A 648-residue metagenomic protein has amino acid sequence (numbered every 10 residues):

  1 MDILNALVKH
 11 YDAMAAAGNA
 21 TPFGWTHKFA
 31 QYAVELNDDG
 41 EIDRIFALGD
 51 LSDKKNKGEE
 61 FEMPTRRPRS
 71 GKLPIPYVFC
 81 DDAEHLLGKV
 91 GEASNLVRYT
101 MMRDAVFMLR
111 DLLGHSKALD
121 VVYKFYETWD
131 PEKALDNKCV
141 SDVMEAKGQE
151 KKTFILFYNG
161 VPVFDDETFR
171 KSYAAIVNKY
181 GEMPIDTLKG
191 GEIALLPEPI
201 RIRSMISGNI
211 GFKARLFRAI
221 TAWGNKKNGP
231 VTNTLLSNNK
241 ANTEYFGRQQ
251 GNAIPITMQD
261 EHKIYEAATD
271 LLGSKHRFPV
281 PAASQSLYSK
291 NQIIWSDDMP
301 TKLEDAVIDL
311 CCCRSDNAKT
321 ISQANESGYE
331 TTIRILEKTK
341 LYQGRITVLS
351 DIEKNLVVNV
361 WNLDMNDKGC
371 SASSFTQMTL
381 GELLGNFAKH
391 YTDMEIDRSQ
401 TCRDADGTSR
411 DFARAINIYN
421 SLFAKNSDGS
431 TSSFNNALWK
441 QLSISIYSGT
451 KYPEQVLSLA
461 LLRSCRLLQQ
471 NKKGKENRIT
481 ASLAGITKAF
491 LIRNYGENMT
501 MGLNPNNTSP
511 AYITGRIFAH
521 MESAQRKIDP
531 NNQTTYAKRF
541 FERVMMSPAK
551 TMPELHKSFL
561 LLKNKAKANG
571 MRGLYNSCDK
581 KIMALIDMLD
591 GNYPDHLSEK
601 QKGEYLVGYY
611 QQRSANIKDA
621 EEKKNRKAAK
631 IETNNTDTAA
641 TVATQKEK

Functional and structural regions predicted by a protein language model:
M1-L188, G211-K648: Extended alpha-helical scaffolding segments
R201: Residues immediately within or flanking Cys/His clusters that coordinate Zn2+ in small zinc-binding modules
S204-N209: Short Cys/His-rich metal-coordination motifs, predominantly Zn2+-binding knuckles/fingers
